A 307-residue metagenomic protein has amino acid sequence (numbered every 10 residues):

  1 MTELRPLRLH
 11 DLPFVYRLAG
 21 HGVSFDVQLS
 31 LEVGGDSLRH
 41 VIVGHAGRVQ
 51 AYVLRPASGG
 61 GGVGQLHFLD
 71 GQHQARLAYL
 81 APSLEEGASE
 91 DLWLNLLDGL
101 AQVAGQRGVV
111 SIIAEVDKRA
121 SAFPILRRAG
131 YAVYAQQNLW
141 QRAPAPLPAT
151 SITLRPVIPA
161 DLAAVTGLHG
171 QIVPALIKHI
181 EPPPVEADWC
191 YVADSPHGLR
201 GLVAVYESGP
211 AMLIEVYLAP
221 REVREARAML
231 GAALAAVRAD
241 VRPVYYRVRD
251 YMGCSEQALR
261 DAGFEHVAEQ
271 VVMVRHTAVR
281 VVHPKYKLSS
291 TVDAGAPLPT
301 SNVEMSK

Functional and structural regions predicted by a protein language model:
T2-G64, R127-M212: Amide-forming acyltransferase catalytic core, primarily the GNAT-like/NAT-type and related acyltransferase folds
L7, L31, P56, L66-H67 (+4 more regions): Structural motif
L66, Q72-G87, S208-E222: Conserved acetyl-CoA binding element of GNAT-fold acetyltransferases
L77-L84, L94-I113: Long, mid-chain structured domain cores
A88-Q102, R128, V223-A236: Conserved acetyl-CoA-binding loop-helix of GNAT-fold acetyltransferases
A104-V116, A239-D250: Conserved GNAT acetyl-CoA-binding A-motif
D117-R119, R128-P148, P243-K307: Active-site/acyl-donor-binding loops of N-acyltransferases
K178-D261: Structured core of small recognition/catalytic domains
